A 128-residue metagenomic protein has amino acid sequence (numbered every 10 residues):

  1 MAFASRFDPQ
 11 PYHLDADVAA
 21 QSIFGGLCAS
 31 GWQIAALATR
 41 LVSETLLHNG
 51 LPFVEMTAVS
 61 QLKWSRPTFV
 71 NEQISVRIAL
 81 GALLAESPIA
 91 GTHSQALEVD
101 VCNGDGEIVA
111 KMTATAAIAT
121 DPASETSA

Functional and structural regions predicted by a protein language model:
M1-A29, T120: Catalytic strand-loop segment that frames the active site of acyl-thioester-processing enzymes
R6, A16-A20, L51-V54, S60 (+1 more regions): Short, functionally important structural connectors and interaction interfaces within domains
D8-Q10, E55-S60, I74, H93-L97: A generic structural signal for short beta-strands and their flanking turns/coil linkers
I23-G26, A36-R77, G81: Hydrophobic beta-strand-centered segment that forms part of the acyl-chain substrate-binding groove
T68-A128: HotDog/MaoC-like acyl-thioester-processing domains
